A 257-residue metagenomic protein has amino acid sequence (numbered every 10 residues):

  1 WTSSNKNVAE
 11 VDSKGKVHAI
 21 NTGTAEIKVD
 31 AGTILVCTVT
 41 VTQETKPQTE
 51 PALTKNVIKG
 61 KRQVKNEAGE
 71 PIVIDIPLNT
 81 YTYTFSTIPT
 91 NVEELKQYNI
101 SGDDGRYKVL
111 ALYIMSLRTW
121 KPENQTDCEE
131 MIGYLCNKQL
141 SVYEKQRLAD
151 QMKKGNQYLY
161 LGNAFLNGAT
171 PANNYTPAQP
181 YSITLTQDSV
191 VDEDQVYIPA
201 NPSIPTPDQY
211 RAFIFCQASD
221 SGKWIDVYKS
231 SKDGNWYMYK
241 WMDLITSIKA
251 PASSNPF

Functional and structural regions predicted by a protein language model:
W1-A52: Extracytoplasmic soluble-region selector
A9, V17, Y210, G234-W236: Hydrophobic residues embedded in beta-strands of well-ordered beta-sheets
G23, I198-T206, Y228-N235: A short, structured loop/turn motif at beta-sheet edges
I27, T33, T206-I214, V227: A short hydrophobic beta-strand element
D30, M115-P122, F215-S219: Short, flexible beta-strand-to-coil junctions
T40-T42, E144-Q217: Surface-exposed, charged secondary-structure patches
K59-A169: Core segments of small alpha/beta cavity-forming domains
P71, F213-F257: Short beta-strand edge/turn micro-motifs at domain boundaries
